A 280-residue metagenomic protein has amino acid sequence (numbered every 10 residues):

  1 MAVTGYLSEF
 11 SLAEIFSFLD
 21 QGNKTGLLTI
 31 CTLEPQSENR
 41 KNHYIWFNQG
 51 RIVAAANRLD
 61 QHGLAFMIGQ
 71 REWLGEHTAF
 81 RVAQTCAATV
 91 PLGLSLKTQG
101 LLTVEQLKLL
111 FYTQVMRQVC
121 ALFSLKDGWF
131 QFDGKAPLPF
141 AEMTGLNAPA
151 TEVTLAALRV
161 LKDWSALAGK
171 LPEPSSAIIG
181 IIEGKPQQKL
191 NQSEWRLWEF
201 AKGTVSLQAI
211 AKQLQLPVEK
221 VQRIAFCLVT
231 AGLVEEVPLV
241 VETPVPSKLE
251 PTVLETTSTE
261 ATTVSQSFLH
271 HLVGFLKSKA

Functional and structural regions predicted by a protein language model:
M1-A280: Acidic, Ser/Thr/Pro-enriched low-complexity segments and adjacent helix/loop capping patches that create flexible
